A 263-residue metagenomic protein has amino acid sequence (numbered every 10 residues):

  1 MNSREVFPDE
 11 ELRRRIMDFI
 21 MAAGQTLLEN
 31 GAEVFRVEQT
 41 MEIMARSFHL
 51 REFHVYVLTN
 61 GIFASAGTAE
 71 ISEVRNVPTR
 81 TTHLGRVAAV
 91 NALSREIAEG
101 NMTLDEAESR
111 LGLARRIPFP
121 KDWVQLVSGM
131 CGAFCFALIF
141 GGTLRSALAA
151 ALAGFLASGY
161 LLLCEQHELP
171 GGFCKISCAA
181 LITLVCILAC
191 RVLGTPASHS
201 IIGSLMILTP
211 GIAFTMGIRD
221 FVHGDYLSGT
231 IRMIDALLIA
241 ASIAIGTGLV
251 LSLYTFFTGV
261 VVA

Functional and structural regions predicted by a protein language model:
M1-I16, I117, A244-A263: N-terminal charge/polar-biased segments
M1-M102: Soluble N-terminal domains of membrane-associated systems
F35, E106-P120, G172-F173, S198-G203: Cytosolic regulatory modules rich in charged/polar residues
T79-S146, D235-A244: Alpha-helical transmembrane segments and their cytosolic membrane-interface
R110-A114, A157-P170, A213-S228: C-terminal ends of transmembrane helices
F119-S198: Core alpha-helical transmembrane segments of integral membrane proteins
R191-A263: Generic detector of multi-pass transmembrane helix bundles and their immediately adjacent loops in polytopic membrane
